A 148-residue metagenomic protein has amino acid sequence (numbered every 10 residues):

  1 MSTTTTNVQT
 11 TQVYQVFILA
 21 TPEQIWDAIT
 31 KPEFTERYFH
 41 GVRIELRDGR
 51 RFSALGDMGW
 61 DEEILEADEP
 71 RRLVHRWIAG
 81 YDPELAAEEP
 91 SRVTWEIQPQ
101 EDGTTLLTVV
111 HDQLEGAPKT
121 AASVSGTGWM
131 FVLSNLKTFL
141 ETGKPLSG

Functional and structural regions predicted by a protein language model:
M1-R43: Hydrophobic ligand-binding cavity/cleft-lining segments
Q9-Q15, R51, G59, R72 (+2 more regions): Intrinsic-disorder/low-complexity, polar/charged segments enriched in Ser/Thr/Lys/Arg/Asp/Glu/Gln
Q15-V16, E62-E66, S91-P99: Hydrophobic/aromatic beta-strand elements that line small-molecule binding cavities or substrate pockets in beta-rich
T21, D57, E69-P70, Q100-G103: Short strand-connecting beta-turns/loops that link adjacent beta-strands
I25, T35, I64, H75 (+3 more regions): Hydrophobic pocket/interface hotspot
R37-D82: Glycine-rich portal/gate segments that line the openings of hydrophobic small-molecule binding cavities
P83-M130, S147-G148: Beta-strand/loop substructures that line and gate deep hydrophobic ligand-binding cavities in soluble
T138-G148: Short, highly charged C-terminal tails/helix-capping segments
